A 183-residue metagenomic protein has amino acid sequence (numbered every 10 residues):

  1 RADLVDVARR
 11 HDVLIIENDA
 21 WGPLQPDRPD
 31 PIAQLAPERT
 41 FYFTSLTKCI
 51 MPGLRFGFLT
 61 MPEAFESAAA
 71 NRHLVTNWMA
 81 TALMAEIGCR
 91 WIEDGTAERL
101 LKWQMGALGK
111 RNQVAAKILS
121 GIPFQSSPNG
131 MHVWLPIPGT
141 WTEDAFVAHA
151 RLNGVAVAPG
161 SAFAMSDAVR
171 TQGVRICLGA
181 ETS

Functional and structural regions predicted by a protein language model:
R1-L14, D19-M51: Active-site pre-lysine segment of PLP-dependent enzymes
A2, V114-L119, L178-S183: Short, intrinsically disordered, charge-balanced linker/junction segments flanking boundaries in proteins
F41-G106: Conserved core segment of the aminotransferase class I/II
T60, W134-P138, C177-G179: Short hydrophobic/aromatic beta-strand micro-patches that form the beta-sheet surface supporting nucleotide- or nucleic
M105-A116, F124-I137, F146-H149: Conserved glycine-rich beta-strand-loop-beta hairpin in the small C-terminal domain of fold type I
L152-N153, D167-S183: PLP-dependent enzyme catalytic core of the Aspartate aminotransferase-like
